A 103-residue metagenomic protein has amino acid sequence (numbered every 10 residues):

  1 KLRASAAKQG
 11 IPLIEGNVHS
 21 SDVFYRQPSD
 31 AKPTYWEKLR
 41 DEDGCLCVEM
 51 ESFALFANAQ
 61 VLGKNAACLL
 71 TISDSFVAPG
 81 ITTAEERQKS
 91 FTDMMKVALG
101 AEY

Functional and structural regions predicted by a protein language model:
K1-Y103: Glycine-rich phosphate- or other oxyanion-binding loops that anchor nucleotides, phosphorylated ligands
